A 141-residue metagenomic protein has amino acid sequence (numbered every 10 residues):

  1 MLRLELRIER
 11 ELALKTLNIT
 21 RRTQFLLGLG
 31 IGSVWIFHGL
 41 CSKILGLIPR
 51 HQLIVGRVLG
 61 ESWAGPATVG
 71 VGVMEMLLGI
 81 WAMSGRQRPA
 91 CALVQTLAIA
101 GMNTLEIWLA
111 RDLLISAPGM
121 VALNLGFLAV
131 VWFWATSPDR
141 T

Functional and structural regions predicted by a protein language model:
M1-L47, S62-T141: Extended, low-polarity transmembrane helix blocks
H51-W63: Perimembrane loop-to-helix junctions flanking transmembrane segments
